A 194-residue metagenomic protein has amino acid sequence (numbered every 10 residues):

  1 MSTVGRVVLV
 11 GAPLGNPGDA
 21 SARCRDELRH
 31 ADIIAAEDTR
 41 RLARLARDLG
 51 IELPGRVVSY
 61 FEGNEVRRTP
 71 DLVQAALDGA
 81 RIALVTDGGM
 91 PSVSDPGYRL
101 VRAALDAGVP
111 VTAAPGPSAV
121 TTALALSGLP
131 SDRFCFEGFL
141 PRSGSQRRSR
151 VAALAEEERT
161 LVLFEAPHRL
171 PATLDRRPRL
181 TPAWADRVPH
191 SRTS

Functional and structural regions predicted by a protein language model:
M1-E62: Glycine-rich, flexible N-terminal cofactor/catalytic loop recognition
S2-R6, S118-S194: Beta-strand/loop-alpha-helix module characteristic of Rossmann-like adenine-cofactor folds
L14-G15, D87-P91, P167-R169: Short glycine-rich anion-binding loops that position phosphate/pyrophosphate groups of nucleotides and phosphorylated
L28-I34, G108-T112, T160-L161: Short active-site oxyanion
E37, Y60, V85, T112-A114 (+1 more regions): Structural motif
V58-R67, L140-G144: Conserved helicase motor
T69-L77: Short amphipathic alpha-helix with an adjacent loop that forms part of the alpha/beta core around
L77-E137, P141: Short glycine-cluster motifs
